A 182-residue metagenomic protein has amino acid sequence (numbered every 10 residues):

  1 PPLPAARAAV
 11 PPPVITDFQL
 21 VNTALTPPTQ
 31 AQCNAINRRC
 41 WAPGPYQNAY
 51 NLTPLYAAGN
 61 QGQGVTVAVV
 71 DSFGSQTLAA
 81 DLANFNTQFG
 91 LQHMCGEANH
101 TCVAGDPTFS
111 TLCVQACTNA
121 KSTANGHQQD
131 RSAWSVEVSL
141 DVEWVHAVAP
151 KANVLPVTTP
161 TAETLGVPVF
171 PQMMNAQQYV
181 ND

Functional and structural regions predicted by a protein language model:
P1-D182: Substrate-binding/charge-relay-adjacent region of secreted/lumenal peptidase catalytic domains
